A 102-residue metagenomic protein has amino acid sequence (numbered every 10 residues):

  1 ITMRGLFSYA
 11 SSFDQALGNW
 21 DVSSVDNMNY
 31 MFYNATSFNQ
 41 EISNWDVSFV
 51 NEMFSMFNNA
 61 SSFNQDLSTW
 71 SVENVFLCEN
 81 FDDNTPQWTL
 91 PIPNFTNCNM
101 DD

Functional and structural regions predicted by a protein language model:
I1-D102: Negatively charged
